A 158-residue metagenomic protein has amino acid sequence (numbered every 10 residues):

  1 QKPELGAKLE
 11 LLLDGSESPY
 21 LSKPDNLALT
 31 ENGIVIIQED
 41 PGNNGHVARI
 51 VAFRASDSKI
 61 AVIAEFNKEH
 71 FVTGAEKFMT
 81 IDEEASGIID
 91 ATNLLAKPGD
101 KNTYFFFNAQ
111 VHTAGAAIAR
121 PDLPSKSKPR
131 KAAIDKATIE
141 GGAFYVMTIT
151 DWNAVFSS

Functional and structural regions predicted by a protein language model:
Q1-S158: Sequence/structural signature of beta-propeller domains
